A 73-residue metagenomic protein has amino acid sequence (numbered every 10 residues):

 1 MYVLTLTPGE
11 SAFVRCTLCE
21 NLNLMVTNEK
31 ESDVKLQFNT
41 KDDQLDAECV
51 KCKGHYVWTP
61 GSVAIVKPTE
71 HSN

Functional and structural regions predicted by a protein language model:
M1-R15, T27-K41, H55-N73: Short, intrinsically disordered terminal segments enriched in charged and Pro/Gly residues
C16-C19, C49-C52: Short cysteine-rich clusters marking metal-coordination/redox-active sites
L45: Exposed beta-strand face motif in extracellular beta-rich ectodomains
